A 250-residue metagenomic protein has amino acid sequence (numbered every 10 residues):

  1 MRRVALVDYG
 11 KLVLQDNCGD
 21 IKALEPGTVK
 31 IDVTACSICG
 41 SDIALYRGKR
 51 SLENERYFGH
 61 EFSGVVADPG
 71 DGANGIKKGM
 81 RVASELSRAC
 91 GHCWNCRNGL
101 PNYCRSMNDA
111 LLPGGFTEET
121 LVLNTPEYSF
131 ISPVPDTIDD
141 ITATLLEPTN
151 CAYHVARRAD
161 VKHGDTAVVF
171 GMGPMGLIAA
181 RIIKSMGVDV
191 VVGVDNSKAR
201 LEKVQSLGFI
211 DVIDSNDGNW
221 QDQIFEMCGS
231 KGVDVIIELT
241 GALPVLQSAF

Functional and structural regions predicted by a protein language model:
D20-I21, E53-G59, N108-G114, V122: Short Gly/Pro-enriched turn/cap motifs at secondary-structure boundaries
K22-C36, K49-R97, P133-T137: Glycine-rich beta-strand-centered segment in the early N-terminal region that forms part of a ligand/cofactor-binding
C36-I38, A242-L243: Short glycine-rich anion-binding loops that position phosphate/pyrophosphate groups of nucleotides and phosphorylated
S41-Y46: Cytochrome P450 core scaffold surrounding the K-helix E-X-X-R motif and the conserved "meander" helix-loop region
S84, V169, E238: Redox-cofactor binding/interface segments in oxidoreductases and associated redox assembly factors
C90-F170: NAD(P)H dinucleotide-binding glycine-rich loop of Rossmann-like/cofactor-binding domains, especially the beta1-alpha1
D136-D217: Mid-domain Rossmann-like dinucleotide-binding core that forms the NAD(H)/NADP(H) cofactor-binding site
A159, E202, L207-F250: Glycine-rich cofactor phosphate-binding loops and adjacent beta1-alpha1 units of small-molecule cofactor enzyme domains
